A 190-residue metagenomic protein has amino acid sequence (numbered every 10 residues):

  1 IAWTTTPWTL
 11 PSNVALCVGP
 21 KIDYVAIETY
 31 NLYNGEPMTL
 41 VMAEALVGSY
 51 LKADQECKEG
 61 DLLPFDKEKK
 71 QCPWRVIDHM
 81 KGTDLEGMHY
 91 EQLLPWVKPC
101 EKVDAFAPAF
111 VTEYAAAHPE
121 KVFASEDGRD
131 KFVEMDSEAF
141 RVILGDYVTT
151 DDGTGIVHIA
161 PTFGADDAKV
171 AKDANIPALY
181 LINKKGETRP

Functional and structural regions predicted by a protein language model:
I1: Glycine-rich loop/turn
P7-P190: Non-cofactor substrate-recognition interfaces
